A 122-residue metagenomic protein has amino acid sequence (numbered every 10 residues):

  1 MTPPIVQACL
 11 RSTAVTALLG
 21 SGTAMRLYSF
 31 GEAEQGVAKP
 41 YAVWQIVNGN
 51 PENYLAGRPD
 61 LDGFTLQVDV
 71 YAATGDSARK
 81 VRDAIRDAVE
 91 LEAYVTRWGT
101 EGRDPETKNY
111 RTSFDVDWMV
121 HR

Functional and structural regions predicted by a protein language model:
M1-A56, D76, K80: Small/polar-rich, solvent-exposed N-terminal microdomains that initiate assembly or binding
G36-A38, R58-D62, E106-Y110: A generic structural micro-feature
I46-G49, L61-T65, D87-E90, D117: Short, low-complexity, polar/charged sequence segments that are solvent-exposed and flexible
E52-N53, Q67-Y71, E92-T96, R122: Glycine-rich loops and low-complexity Gly/Arg-rich segments that provide flexible linkers or classic glycine-based
D60-A73, Y110-V120: Oligomerization/assembly interface segments of phage tail-like spikes and tubes
A72-A88: A short, terminal or domain-edge coil/loop segment
D83-R122: Acidic-leaning, charged glycine-interspersed low-complexity segments
